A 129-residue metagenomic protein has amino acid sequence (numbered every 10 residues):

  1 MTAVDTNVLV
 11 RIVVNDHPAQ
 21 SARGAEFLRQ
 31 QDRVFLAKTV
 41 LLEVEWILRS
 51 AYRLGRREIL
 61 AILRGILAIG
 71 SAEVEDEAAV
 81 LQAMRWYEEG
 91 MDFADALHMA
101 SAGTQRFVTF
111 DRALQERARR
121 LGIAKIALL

Functional and structural regions predicted by a protein language model:
M1-L36, A51-A61, I69, L121-L129: Short, well-structured N-terminal submotif of metal-dependent ribonuclease cores
V4, L42, F110: Active-site flanking residues adjacent to catalytic metal/cofactor-binding acidic residues
N7-V8, T39, R112-A113: Alpha-helix/helix-capping structural signal
K38-V44: Short, conserved active-site loops that position catalytic residues or coordinate cofactors/metal ions across diverse
E45, R49, R64-L67, M84-R85: Amphipathic alpha-helical segments within well-ordered protein domains
R56, I69-Q115: Active-site neighborhoods of divalent-metal-dependent phosphate/nucleic-acid chemistry enzymes
Q115-L121: Short loop/helix-cap segments at secondary-structure boundaries that form the rim of catalytic
